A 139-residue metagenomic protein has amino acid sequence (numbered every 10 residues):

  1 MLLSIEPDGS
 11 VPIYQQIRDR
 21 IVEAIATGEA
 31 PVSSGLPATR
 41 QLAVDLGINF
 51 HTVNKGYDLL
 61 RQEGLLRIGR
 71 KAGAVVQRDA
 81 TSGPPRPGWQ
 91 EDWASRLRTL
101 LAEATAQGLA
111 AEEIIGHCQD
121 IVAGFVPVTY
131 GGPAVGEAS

Functional and structural regions predicted by a protein language model:
M1-G35, Q41, E91-S139: Extreme N-terminal segment that seeds HTH/winged-HTH DNA-binding domains in transcriptional regulators
P7, I68-R70: Conserved strand-loop elements at the edges of beta-sheets that form or border functional pockets
G35-I68: N-terminal helix-turn-helix
A38, A72-R78: Minor-groove-contacting beta-hairpin "wing" of winged helix-turn-helix DNA-binding domains
L46, A80-T81, G124-V126: Short secondary-structure transition/capping segments
L59-E63, D79, G136-S139: Short alpha-helical linear motifs
Q77-S95: A surface-exposed regulatory interaction patch that couples sensing to output across bacterial transport/metabolic
